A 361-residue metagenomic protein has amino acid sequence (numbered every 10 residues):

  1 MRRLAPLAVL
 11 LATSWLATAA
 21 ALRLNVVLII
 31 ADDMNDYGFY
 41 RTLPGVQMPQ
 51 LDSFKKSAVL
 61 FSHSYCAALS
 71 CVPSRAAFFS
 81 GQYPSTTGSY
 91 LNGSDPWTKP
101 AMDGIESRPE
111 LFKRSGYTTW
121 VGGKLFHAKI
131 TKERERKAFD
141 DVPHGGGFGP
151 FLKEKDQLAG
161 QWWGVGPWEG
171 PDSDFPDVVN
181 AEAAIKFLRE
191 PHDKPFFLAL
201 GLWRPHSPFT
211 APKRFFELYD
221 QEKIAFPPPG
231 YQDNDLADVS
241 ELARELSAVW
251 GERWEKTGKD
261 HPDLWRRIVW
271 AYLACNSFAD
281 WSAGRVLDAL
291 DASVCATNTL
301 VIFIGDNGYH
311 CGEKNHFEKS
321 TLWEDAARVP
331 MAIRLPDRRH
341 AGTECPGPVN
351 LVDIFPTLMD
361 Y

Functional and structural regions predicted by a protein language model:
R2-V9: Sec-dependent signal peptide recognition, specifically the positively charged N-region followed immediately by
L10-A20: Hydrophobic h-region of N-terminal signal peptides that target proteins for export in Gram-negative bacteria
A19-Y361: Formylglycine-dependent sulfatase
